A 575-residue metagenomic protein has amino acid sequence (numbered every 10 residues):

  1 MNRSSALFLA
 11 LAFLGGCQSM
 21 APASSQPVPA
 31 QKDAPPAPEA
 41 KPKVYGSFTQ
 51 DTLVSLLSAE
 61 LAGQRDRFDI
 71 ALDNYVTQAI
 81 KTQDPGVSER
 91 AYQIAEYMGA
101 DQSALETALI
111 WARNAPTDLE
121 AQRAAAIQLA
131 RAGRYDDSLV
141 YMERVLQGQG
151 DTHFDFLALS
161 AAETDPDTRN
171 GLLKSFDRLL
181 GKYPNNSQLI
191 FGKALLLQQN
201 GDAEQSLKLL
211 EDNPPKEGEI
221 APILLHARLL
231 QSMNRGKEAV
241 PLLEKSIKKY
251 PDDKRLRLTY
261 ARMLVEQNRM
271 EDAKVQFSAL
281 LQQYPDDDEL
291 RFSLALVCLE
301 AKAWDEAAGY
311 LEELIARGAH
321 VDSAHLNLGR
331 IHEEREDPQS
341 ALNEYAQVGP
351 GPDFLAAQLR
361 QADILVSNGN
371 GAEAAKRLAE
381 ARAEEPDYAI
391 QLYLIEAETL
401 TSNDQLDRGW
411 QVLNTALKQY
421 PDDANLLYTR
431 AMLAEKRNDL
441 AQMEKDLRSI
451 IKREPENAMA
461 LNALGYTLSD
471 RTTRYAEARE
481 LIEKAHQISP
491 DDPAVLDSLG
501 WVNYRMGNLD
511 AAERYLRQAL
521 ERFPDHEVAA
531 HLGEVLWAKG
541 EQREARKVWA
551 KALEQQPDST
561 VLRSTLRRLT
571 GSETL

Functional and structural regions predicted by a protein language model:
N2-F8: Sec-dependent signal peptide recognition, specifically the positively charged N-region followed immediately by
L14-G16: C-terminal motif of bacterial Sec signal peptides marking the signal peptidase cleavage site
Q18-M20: Bacterial signal peptide processing site
P22-A34: Short, low-complexity, disordered segments immediately C-terminal to signal peptides in bacterial exported proteins
K41-Q64, A71-L575: Alpha-solenoid helical repeat scaffolds
